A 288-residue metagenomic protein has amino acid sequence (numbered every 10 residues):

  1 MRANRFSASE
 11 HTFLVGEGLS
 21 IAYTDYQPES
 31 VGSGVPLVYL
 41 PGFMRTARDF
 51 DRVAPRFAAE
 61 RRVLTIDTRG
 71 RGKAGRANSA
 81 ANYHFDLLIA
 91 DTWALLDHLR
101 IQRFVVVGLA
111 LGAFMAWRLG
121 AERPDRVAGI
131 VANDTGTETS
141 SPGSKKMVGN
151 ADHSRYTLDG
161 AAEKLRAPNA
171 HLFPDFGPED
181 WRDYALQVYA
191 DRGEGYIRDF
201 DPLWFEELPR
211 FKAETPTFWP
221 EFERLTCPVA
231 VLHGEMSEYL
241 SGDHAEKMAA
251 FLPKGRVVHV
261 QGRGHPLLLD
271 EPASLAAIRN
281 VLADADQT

Functional and structural regions predicted by a protein language model:
M1-L37, E60-R61, I101, A273 (+1 more regions): Alpha/beta-hydrolase fold catalytic core
T24-S30, R52-P55, L64-V107: Active-site loop/oxyanion-hole signature of alpha/beta-hydrolase fold enzymes
V38-G42, H233: The conserved beta1-alpha1 loop
G42-R52, V63: Serine-hydrolase catalytic-loop signature spanning alpha/beta hydrolases and amidase-signature enzymes
Q102-S141: Conserved hydrolase catalytic core segment
T135-D199: Helix-rich cap/lid subdomain of alpha/beta-hydrolase
R192-K247: Conserved serine/cysteine hydrolase catalytic core
R263-P272: Catalytic histidine-centered segment of alpha/beta-hydrolase-like enzymes
